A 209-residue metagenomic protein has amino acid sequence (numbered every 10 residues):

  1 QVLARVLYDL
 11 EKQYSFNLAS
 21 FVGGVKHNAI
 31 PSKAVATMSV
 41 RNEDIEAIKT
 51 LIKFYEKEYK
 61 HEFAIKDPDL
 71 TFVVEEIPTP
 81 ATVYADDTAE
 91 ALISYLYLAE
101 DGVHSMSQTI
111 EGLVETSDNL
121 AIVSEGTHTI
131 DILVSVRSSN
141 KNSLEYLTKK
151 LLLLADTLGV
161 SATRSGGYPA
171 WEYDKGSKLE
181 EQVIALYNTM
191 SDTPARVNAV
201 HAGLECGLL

Functional and structural regions predicted by a protein language model:
Q1, V73-I122, T127, K141-Y146 (+2 more regions): An extended, acidic, His-containing surface patch that forms the Zn2+-binding/catalytic region of metallohydrolases
Q1-R137: Midchain, well-structured core segments that form catalytic/ion-binding scaffolds
Y8-D9, F54-E58, L153, T157 (+2 more regions): A generic structural signal for well-ordered alpha-helical segments enriched in polar/charged residues
K150: Phosphate/pyrophosphate-binding loop motifs in nucleotide- or prenyl diphosphate-using proteins
